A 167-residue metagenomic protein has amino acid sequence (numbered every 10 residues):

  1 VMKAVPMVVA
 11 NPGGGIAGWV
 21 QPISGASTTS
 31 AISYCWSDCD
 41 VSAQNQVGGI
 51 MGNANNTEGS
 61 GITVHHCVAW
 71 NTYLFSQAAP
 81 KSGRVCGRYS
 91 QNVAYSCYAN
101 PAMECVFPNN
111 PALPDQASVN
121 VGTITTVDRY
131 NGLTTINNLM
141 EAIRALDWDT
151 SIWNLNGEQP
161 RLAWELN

Functional and structural regions predicted by a protein language model:
V1-N167: Predominantly extracellular beta-rich ligand-binding scaffolds that present long acidic/polar faces for carbohydrate
